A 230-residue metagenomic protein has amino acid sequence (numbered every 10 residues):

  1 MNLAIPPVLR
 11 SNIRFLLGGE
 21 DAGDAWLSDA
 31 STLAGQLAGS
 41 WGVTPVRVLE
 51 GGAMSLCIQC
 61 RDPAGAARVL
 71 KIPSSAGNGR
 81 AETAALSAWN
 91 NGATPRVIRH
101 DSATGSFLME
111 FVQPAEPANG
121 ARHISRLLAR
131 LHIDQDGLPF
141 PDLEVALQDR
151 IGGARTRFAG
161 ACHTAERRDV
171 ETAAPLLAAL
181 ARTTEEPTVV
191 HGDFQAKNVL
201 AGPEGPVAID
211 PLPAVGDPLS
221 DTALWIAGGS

Functional and structural regions predicted by a protein language model:
M1-V46: Juxta-kinase regulatory segment immediately upstream of eukaryotic protein kinase catalytic domains
A25-A38, D136-G192, G202: An alpha-helical support segment within catalytic cores of ATP-dependent transferases
S31, A53-L56, A64-L131: A conserved alpha-helical element in kinase catalytic cores
R47-G51: Protein kinase glycine-rich loop
A66, G105, E186-T188, G205: The start of beta-strands in P-loop NTPase/AAA+ ATPase cores
T188-V189, A201-S230: Active-site Asp-x-Gly
K197-V199: Hydrophobic residue at the +6 position relative to the catalytic HRD Asp in the kinase catalytic loop
